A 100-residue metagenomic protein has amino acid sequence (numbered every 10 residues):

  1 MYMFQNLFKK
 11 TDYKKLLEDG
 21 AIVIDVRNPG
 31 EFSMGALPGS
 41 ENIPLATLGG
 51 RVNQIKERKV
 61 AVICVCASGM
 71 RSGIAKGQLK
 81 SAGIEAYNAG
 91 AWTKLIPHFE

Functional and structural regions predicted by a protein language model:
Y2-A21, P29-A61, M70-E100: Rhodanese-like catalytic fold shared by cysteine-dependent sulfurtransferases and DSP/PTP-type phosphatases
D25: N-terminal glycine-rich beta->alpha transition that marks the start or flank of a dinucleotide-binding site
V65: Short, surface-exposed ligand- or partner-binding patches at beta-edge/loop junctions that are enriched in aromatics
